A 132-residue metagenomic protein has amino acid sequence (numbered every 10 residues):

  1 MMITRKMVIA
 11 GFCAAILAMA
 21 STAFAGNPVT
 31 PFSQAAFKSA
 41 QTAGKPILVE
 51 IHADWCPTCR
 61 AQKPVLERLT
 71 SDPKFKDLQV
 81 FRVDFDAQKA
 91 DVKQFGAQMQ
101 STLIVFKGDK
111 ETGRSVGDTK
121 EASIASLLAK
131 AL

Functional and structural regions predicted by a protein language model:
T4-F12: N-terminal export leaders
A20-S21: N-terminal signal peptide c-region/cleavage motif recognized by signal peptidases
V29-K45: A short beta-strand-turn-helix
T42-D54: Short active-site neighborhood of thiol/selenol oxidoreductases, capturing the structured segment around
R60-K74: Typically the conserved alpha-helix immediately C-terminal to a functionally engaged Cys/Sec in thioredoxin-like
F75-K89: Thiol-based oxidoreductase modules, predominantly thioredoxin-like and allied folds used for disulfide exchange
F95-I104: Structural micro-motif
K107-L132: Non-catalytic, surface beta->alpha helical segment in thiol-disulfide oxidoreductase systems
